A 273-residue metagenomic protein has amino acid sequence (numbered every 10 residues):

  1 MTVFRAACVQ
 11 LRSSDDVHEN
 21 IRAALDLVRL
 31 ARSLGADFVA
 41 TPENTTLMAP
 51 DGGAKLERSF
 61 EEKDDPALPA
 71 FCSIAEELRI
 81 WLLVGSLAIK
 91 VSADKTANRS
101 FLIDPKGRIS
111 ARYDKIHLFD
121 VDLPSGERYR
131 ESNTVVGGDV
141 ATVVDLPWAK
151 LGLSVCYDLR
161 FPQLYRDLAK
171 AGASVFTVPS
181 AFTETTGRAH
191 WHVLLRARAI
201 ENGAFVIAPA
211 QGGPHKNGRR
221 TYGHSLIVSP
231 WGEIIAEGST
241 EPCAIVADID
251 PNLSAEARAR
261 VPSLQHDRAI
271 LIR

Functional and structural regions predicted by a protein language model:
M1-A7: Extreme N-terminal starter segment of soluble prokaryotic enzymes
Q10-D15: Short polar catalytic/cofactor-binding loops
V17, L25-K106, R112, T183-E201: Cys-nucleophile CN-hydrolase/nitrilase-fold catalytic domain and related Cys-dependent amidase chemistry that acts on
A54, F60, D114-K115, C156-Y157 (+1 more regions): Residue-level structural signal for beta-strand termini and adjacent loop
K63-L83, K150, C156-I245: CN hydrolase (nitrilase-like) catalytic-core segments centered on the catalytic cysteine and neighboring Lys/Glu
V84-S86, R99-L102, T142-V144, S225-I227 (+1 more regions): Short beta-strand scaffold segments in enzyme catalytic cores
V91-A171, E184-R188, V193, A259-S263: Active-site catalytic loop in hydrolytic enzyme cores
N252-R273: A conserved C-terminal secondary-structure "cap"
